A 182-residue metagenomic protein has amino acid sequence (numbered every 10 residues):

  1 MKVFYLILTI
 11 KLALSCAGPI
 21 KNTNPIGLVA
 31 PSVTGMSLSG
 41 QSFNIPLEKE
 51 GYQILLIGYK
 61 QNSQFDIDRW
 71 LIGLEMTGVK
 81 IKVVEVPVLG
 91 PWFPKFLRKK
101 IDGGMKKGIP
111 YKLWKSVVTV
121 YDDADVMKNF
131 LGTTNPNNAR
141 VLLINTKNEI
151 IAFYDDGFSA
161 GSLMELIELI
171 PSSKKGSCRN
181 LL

Functional and structural regions predicted by a protein language model:
Y5-A13: Bacterial N-terminal signal peptides
G18-I45, W114: N-terminal "domain-start" segment that seeds a small globular fold
L47-D68: Short active-site neighborhood of thiol/selenol oxidoreductases, capturing the structured segment around
E50-Y52, V79-K82, N138, T146: Loop/turn elements at helix/coil->beta-strand transitions in domains of secreted/extracellular proteins
Q61-S63, L89-F93, A124-D125, E149-I150 (+1 more regions): Solvent-exposed loop/turn segments at secondary-structure junctions within structured extracellular/periplasmic domains
S63-I109, M127: Structural microenvironment flanking redox-active thiols in thiol-disulfide oxidoreductases
L97-N137: Thioredoxin-like thiol-disulfide oxidoreductase module
N137-L182: Thiol-/selenol-based redox modules, centered on thioredoxin-like and closely related oxidoreductase domains
